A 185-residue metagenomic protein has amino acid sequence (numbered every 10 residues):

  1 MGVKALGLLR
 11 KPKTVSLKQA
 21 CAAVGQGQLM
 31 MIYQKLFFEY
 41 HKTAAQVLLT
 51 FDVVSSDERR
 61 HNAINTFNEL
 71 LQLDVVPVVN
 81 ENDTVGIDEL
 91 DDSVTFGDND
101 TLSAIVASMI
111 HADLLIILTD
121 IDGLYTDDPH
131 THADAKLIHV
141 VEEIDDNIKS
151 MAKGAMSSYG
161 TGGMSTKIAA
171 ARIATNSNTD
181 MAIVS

Functional and structural regions predicted by a protein language model:
M1-D180: Nucleotide/pyrophosphate-binding catalytic subdomain
A182-V184: Conserved glycine-bearing catalytic or ligand-binding loops at nucleotide- and phosphate-handling centers of large
